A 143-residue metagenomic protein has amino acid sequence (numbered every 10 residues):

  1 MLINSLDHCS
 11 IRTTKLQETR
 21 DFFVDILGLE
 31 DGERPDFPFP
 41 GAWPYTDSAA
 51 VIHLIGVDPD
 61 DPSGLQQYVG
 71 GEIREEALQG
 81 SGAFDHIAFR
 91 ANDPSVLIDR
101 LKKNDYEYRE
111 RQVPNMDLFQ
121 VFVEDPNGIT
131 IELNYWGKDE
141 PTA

Functional and structural regions predicted by a protein language model:
M1-Q17, F84-I87, D139-A143: N-terminal beta-strand motif that seeds the catalytic metal site of vicinal oxygen chelate
S5, P38, A83, D117: Exposed loop/turn and edge beta-strand positions of beta-sandwich/beta-sheet ligand-binding modules
S10-R12, Y45, A88-R90, E124: Short hydrophobic/aromatic beta-strand micro-patches that form the beta-sheet surface supporting nucleotide- or nucleic
R12-P59: Core segments of cupin and vicinal oxygen chelate
E18-D21, D25, S95-K103: Replace "anionic and nucleotidyl ligands
L54-V57, S63-S81: Helix-adjacent hinge/juxtasegments
G80-S95: Mid-chain, well-packed structural core segment of small domains
I98-A143: Vicinal oxygen chelate
